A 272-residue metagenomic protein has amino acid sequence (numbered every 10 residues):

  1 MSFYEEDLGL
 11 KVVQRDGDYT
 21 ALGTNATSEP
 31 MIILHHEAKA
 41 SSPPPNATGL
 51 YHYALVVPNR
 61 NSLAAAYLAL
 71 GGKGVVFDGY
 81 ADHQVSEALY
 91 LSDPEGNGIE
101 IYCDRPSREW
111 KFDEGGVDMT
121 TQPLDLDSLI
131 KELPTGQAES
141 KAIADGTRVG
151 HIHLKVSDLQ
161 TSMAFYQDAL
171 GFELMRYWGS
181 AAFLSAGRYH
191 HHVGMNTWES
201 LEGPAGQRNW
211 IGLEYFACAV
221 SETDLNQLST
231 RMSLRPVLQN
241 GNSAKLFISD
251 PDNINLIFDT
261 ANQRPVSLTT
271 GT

Functional and structural regions predicted by a protein language model:
M1, H52-L55, P106-Q160, L213-F216 (+1 more regions): N-terminal beta-strand motif that seeds the catalytic metal site of vicinal oxygen chelate
M1-H36, L154-N196: Core segments of cupin and vicinal oxygen chelate
D16, G49, V85, R148 (+3 more regions): Exposed loop/turn and edge beta-strand positions of beta-sandwich/beta-sheet ligand-binding modules
Y19-Q84, L89-R105, E109-G115: Active-site-adjacent scaffolding segments
E29-P30, H52, H83, H151-H153 (+4 more regions): Histidine-centered active-site/metal-ligand motif
A40, W198, G203-A205: Tandem CBS (Bateman) regulatory domains
P44-T48, A142-G146, R208-W210: Short, flexible turn/loop "capping" segments at secondary-structure junctions
A54-G98, V156-Q160, W198, I211-V266: Vicinal oxygen chelate
